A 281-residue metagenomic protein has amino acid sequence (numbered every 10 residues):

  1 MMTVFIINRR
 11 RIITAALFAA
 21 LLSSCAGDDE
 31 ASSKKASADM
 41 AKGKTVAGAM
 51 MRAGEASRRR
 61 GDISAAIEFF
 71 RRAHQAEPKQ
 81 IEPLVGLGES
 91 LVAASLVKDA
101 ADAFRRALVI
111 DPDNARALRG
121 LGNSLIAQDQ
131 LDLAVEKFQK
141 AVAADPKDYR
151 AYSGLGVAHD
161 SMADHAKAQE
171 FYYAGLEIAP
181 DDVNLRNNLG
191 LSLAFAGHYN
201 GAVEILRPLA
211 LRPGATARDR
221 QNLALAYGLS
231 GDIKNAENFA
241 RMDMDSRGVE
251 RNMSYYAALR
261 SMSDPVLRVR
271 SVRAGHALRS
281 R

Functional and structural regions predicted by a protein language model:
M1-C25: Sec-dependent bacterial lipoprotein signal peptides
A19-T45: Bacterial Sec signal peptide processing site at the extreme N-terminus
E30-K34, P213-D219, L223-R281: Terminal, low-structured helical/coil segments at or just beyond the last alpha-helical repeat
K42, A76, I110, A144 (+3 more regions): Structural marker of alpha-solenoid helical repeat scaffolds
V46-G48, I81-E82, A115-R116, L131-D132 (+3 more regions): Helix-start (N-cap) detector for alpha-helical repeat units in TPR-like alpha-solenoids, especially tetratricopeptide
R60-R72, A93-R106, Q128-K140, M162-A174 (+2 more regions): Structural signature of tandem alpha-helical TPR/SEL1-like repeats, specifically the intra-repeat loop/turn
